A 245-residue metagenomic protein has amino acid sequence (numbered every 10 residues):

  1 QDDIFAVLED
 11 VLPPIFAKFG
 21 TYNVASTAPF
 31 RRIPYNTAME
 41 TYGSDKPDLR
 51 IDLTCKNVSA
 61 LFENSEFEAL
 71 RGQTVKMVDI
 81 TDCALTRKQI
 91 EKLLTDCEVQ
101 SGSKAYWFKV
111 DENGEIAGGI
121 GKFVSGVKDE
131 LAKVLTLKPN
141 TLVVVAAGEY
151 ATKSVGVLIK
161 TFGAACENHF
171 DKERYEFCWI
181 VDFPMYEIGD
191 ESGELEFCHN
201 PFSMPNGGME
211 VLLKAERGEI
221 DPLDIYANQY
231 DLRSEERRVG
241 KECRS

Functional and structural regions predicted by a protein language model:
Q1-R238, S245: Class II aminoacyl-tRNA synthetase catalytic cores and aaRS-like
